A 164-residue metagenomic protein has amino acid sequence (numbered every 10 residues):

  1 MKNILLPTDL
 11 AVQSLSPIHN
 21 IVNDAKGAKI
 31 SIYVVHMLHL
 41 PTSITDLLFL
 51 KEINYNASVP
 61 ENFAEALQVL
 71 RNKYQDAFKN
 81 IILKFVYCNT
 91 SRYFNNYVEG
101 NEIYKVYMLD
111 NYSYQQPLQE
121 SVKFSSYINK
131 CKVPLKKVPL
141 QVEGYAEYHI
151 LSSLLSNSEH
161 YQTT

Functional and structural regions predicted by a protein language model:
K2-L48, H160-T164: Small/aliphatic-rich secondary-structure junction motif
P17-I21, Y93-Y97, K123: A short acidic, amphipathic alpha-helical/loop segment
Y33-V35, I82-V86, P134-Q141: General small-molecule cofactor/ligand-binding pocket signal
H36-N62, H149-I150, L154-Q162: Acidic, proline/glycine-rich short linear motifs
I44-L47, N95-N96, L118-Q119: Short, well-ordered secondary-structure micro-motifs
P60-I82: Helix-adjacent hinge/juxtasegments
Y74-V106, Y112, Y161-T163: Structural beta-alpha unit
E99-T164: Gly/Ser-rich helix-loop-strand patches that form or flank binding pockets for ribonucleotide-derived cofactors
